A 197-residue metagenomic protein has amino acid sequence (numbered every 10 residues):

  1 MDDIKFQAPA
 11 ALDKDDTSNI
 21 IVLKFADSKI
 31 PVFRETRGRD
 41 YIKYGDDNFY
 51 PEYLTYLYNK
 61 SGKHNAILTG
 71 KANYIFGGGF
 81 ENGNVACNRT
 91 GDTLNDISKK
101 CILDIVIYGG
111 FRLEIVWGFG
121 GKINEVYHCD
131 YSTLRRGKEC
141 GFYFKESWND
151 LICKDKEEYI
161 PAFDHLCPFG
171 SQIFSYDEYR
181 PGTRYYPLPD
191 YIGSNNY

Functional and structural regions predicted by a protein language model:
M1-Y197: Structured, contiguous alpha/beta core segments that scaffold functional sites
